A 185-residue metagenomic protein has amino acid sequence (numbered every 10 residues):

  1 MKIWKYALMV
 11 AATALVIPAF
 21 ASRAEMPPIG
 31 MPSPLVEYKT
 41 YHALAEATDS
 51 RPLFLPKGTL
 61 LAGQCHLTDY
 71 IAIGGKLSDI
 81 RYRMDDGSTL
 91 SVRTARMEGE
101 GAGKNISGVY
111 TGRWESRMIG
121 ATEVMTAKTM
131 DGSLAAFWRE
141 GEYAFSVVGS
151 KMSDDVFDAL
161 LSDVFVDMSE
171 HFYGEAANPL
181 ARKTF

Functional and structural regions predicted by a protein language model:
M1-A12: N-terminal Sec-pathway targeting helices
K5, A24-Y38, A159-L161, F172 (+1 more regions): N-terminal leader/targeting segments and the immediate start of mature chains
M9, L15, S91-T94, D155: Detector for intrinsically disordered, low-structure N-terminal pre-sequences
T13-R23: Hydrophobic alpha-helical membrane-insertion segments, chiefly the h-region of N-terminal signal peptides
L15, H42, T48-R51, M168 (+1 more regions): Short, flexible helical or helix-coil boundary motifs
E25-L134, E140: Short, solvent-exposed recognition patches
G108-F185: A short, solvent-exposed beta-edge/loop patch
